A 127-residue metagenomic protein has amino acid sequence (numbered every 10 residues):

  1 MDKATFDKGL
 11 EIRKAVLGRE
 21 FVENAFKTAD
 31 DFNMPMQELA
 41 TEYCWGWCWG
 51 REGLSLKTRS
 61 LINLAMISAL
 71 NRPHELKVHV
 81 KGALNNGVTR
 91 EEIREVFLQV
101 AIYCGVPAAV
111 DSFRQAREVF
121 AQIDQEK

Functional and structural regions predicted by a protein language model:
M1-K57, N85, V110-K127: Acidic, glycine/proline-rich low-complexity segments that act as flexible tails and inter-domain linkers
A40-C44, L61-S68, V96-A101: Short alpha-helical scaffolding segments that buttress acidic/His motifs in well-ordered protein cores
E52, L70-P73, G87, C104-P107 (+1 more regions): Residues at alpha-helix boundaries and short interhelical turns
L61-R94: Mid-chain, well-packed structural core segment of small domains
K81, L98-A101, R117: Short amphipathic alpha-helical surface patches that mediate protein-protein
E91-V96, D111-R114: A glycine-rich phosphate/pyrophosphate-binding beta-strand-loop-alpha-helix module
Q99, V106-V110: Substrate/cofactor-recognition hotspot
